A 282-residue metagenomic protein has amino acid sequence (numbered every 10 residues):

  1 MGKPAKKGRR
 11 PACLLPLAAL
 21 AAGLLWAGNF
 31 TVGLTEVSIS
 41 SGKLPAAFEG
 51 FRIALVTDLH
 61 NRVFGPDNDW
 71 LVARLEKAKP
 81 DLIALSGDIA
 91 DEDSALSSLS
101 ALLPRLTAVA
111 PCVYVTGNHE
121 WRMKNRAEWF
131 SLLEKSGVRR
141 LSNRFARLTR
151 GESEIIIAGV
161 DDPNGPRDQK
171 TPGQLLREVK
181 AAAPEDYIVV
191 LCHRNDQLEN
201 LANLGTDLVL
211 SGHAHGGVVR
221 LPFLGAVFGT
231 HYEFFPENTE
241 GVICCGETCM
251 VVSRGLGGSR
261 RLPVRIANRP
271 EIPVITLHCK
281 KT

Functional and structural regions predicted by a protein language model:
M1-A47: N-terminal membrane-anchoring alpha-helices
S40-A54, R139, F145-G159, A183 (+3 more regions): Beta-strand-turn-beta hairpins that frame and shape the catalytic cleft of phosphate-ester-processing enzymes
A47-R144: Membrane-embedded segments
L59-F64, I89-D93, P163-Q169, Y187-I188 (+1 more regions): Short, flexible loop segments at the rims of nucleotide/cofactor-binding pockets, characterized by
H60, A90, H119-E120, F145-A146 (+4 more regions): Catalytic metal-binding/acid-base residues of hydrolase active sites
D81-L82, V113, V138-R139, I155 (+3 more regions): Short, Asp-centered acidic motifs that coordinate Mg2+ and/or phosphate in catalytic or ligand-binding sites
V113, N195-P273: Conserved beta-sheet core of the metallophosphoesterase superfamily
F130-S131, K135-V138, R144, R150-C192 (+2 more regions): Binuclear metal-dependent hydrolase catalytic cores centered on His/Asp/Glu-rich metal-binding motifs
